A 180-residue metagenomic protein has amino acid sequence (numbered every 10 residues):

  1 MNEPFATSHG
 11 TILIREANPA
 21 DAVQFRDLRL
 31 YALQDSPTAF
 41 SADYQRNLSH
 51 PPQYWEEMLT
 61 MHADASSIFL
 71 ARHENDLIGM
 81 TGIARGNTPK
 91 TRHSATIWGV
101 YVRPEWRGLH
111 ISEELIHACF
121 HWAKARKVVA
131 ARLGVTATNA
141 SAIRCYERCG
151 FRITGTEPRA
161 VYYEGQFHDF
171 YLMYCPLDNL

Functional and structural regions predicted by a protein language model:
N2-T11, A17-A20, F167-L180: Terminal substrate-recognition subdomain of acyl/acetyltransferases
E16-A20, R26-D27, Y31-E105, I116-A118 (+2 more regions): Acetyl-CoA-dependent GNAT
I97-V100, A131-V135: Conserved hydrophobic beta-strand within the GNAT/NAT acetyltransferase core sheet that lines the active-site cleft
R103-L109, A137-T138: Active-site acidic-Proline motif in GNAT/NAT acetyltransferases
I116, A123-G134: Conserved GNAT acetyl-CoA-binding A-motif
V129, T136-I143, R148-C149, R159-L180: C-terminal "cap" of GNAT-fold acetyltransferases
